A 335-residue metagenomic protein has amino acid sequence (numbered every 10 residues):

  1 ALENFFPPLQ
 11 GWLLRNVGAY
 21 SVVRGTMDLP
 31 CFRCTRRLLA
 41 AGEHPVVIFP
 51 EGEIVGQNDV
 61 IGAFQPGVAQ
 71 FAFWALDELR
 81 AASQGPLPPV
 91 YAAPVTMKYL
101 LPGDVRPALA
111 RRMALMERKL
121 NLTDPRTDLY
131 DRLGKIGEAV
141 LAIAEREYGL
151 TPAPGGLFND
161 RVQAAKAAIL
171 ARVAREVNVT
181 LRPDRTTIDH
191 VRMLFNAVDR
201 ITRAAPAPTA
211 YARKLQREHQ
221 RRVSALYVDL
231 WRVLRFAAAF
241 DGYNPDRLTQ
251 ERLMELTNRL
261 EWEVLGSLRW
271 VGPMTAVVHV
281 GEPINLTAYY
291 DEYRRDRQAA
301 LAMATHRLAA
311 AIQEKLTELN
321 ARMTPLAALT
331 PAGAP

Functional and structural regions predicted by a protein language model:
A1-M27, A81-P86, P102: Catalytic core of membrane glycerolipid acyltransferases/transacylases, capturing the structured, soluble-facing
L29-V46, G56-P66, Q70, W74-P335: Membrane-interfacial terminal anchoring regions of lipid-handling membrane enzymes
E51-I54: Short glycine-rich anion-binding loops that position phosphate/pyrophosphate groups of nucleotides and phosphorylated
